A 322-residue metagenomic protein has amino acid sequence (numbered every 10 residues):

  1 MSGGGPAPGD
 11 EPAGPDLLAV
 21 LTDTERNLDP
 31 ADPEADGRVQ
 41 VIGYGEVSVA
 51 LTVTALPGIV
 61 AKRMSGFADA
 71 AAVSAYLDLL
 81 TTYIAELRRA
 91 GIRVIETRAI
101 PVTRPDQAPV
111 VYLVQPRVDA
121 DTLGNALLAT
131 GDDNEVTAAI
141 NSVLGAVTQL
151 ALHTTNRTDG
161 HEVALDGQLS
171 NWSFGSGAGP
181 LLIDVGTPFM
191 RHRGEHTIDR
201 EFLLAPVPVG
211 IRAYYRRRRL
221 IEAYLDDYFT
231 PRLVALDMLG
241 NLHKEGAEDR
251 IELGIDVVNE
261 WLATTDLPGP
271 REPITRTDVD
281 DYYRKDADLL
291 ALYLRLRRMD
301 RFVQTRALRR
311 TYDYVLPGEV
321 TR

Functional and structural regions predicted by a protein language model:
S2-P57: ATP-binding glycine-rich phosphate-binding loop
D36-A85: ATP-binding glycine-rich loop module of kinase domains
I59, R93, L113, L181-I183: Protein kinase-like catalytic core scaffold
S65, I84, G91-V143: Conserved structural core of kinase catalytic domains
A70-A90, R298, F302-P317: The N-lobe alphaC helix and its flanking beta3-alphaC-beta4 segment of protein kinase-like domains, centered on
L79-R93, L128-D166, S170: Conserved kinase catalytic-core helix
G160-Y228: Catalytic activation segment of kinase domains across protein kinase-like and atypical kinase folds
R219-R322: Helical subdomain adjoining the active site within ATP-dependent kinase catalytic cores
